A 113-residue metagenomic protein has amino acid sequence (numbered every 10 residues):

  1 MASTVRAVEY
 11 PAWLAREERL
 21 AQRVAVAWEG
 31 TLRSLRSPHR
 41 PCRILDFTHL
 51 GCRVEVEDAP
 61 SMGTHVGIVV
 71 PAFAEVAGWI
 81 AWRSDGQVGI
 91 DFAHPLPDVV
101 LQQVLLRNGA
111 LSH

Functional and structural regions predicted by a protein language model:
M1-F47, D98-H113: N-terminal helix initiation/capping motif
A21, E55-P60: Short, surface-exposed secondary-structure edge patches
W28-R33, M62-A72: Short conserved beta-strand and strand-loop elements enriched in small hydrophobics with frequent Asp/Gly
L35-S37, H49-L50, R83-Q87: Short, conserved beta-turn/loop elements at beta-strand boundaries and strand-helix junctions
C42-R43, A77-A81: Short beta-strand-centered aromatic/proline hotspots
D46, V56, V70, I80 (+1 more regions): Residue-level recognition of conserved beta-strand positions in structured domain cores
C52-V56, G86-P95, V100: Short, solvent-exposed secondary-structure boundary/capping segments
